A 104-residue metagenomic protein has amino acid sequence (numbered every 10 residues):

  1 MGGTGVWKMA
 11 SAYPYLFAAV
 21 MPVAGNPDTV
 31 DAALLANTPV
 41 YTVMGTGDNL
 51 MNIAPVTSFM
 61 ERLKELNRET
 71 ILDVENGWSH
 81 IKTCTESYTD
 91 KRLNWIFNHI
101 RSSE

Functional and structural regions predicted by a protein language model:
M1-N37: Primarily recognizes the serine-hydrolase "nucleophile elbow" in alpha/beta-hydrolase and SGNH/GDSL folds
P39-V43, N49, I53-E104: C-terminal catalytic histidine-bearing segment of alpha/beta-hydrolase fold enzymes
